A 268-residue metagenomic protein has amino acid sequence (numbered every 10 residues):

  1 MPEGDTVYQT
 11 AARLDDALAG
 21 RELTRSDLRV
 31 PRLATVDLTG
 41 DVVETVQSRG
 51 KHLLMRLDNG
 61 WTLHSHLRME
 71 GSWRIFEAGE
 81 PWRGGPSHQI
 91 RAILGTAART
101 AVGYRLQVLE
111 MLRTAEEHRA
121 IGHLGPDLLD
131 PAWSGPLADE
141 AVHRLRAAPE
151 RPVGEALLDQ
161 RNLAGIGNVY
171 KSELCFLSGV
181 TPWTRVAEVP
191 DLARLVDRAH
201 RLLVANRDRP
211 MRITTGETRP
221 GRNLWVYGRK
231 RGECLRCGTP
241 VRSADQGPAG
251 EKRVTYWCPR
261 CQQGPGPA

Functional and structural regions predicted by a protein language model:
M1-G4, G135, V189-V196: Generic detection of long, well-ordered alpha-helical segments
M1-I121, Q262-A268: Acidic, proline/glycine-enriched N-terminal capping motif
E22-L38, V42-Q47, A78-P81, V142-A268: Basic, nucleic-acid-binding surfaces and adjacent catalytic neighborhoods in DNA/RNA-processing proteins
L63-I166, Y170-G179, V189-P190: Phosphate/anion-contacting hairpin/loop surfaces
